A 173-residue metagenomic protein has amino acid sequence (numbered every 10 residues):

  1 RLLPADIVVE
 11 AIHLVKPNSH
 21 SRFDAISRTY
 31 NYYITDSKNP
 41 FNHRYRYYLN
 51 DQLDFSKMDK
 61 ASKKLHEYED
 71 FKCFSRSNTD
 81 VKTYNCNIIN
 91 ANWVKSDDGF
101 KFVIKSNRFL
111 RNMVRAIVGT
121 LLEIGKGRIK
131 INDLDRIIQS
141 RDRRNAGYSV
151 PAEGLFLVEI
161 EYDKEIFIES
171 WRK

Functional and structural regions predicted by a protein language model:
R1-K173: Structured-RNA-binding interfaces characteristic of tRNA pseudouridine synthases
